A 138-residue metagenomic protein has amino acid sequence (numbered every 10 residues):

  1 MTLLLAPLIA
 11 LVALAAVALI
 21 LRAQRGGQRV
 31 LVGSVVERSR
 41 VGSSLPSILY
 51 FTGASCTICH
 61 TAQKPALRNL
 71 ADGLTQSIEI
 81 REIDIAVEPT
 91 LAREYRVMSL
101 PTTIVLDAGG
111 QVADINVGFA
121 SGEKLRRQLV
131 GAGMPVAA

Functional and structural regions predicted by a protein language model:
M1-G33: N-terminal targeting signals for export/organelle localization
G42-S55: Short active-site neighborhood of thiol/selenol oxidoreductases, capturing the structured segment around
C56-H60, T103: The canonical Cys-X-X-Cys-His
H60-G73: Typically the conserved alpha-helix immediately C-terminal to a functionally engaged Cys/Sec in thioredoxin-like
T75-P89: Thiol-based oxidoreductase modules, predominantly thioredoxin-like and allied folds used for disulfide exchange
R96-I104: Structural micro-motif
V105-A138: Non-catalytic, surface beta->alpha helical segment in thiol-disulfide oxidoreductase systems
